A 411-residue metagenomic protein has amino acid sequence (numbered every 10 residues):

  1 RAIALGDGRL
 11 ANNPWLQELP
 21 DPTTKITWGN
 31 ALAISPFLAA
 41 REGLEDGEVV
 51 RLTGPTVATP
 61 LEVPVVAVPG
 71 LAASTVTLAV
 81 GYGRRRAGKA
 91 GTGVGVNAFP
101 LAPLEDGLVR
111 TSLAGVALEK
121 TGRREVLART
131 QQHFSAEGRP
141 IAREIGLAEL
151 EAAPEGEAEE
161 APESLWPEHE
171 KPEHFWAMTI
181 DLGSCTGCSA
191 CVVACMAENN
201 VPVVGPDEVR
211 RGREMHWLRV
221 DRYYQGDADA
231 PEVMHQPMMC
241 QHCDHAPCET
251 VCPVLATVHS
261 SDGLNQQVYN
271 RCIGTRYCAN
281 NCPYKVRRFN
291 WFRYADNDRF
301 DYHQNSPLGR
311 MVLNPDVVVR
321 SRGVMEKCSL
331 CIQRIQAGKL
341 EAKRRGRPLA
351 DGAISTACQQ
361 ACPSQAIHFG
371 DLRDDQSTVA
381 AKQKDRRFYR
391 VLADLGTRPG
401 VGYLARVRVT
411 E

Functional and structural regions predicted by a protein language model:
R1-H216: A cross-kingdom feature strongest in bacterial/archaeal respiratory oxidoreductases
I3, L38, T56, P69 (+8 more regions): Short, flexible loop/turn elements at secondary-structure junctions
W28-A31, G47-V49, P60-E62, A73-T75 (+10 more regions): Active-site lining segments that contact anionic ligands and/or coordinate catalytic metals
S164-G187, R219-P247, P253-Y277, R288-D298 (+1 more regions): Ferredoxin-like iron-sulfur electron-transfer modules
A190-M196, N200-V203, C248, T257 (+4 more regions): Short functional micro-motifs and their immediate structural scaffolds
A197-D207, P283-A295, L340-E341, R373: Short, solvent-exposed loop/turn and secondary-structure capping segments
E208-D229, R390-V391: Extended hydrophobic/aromatic segments used for targeting, binding, or gating
L308, G323-E411: Long, compositionally biased charged/polar accessory segments in the mid-to-C-terminal portions of proteins
